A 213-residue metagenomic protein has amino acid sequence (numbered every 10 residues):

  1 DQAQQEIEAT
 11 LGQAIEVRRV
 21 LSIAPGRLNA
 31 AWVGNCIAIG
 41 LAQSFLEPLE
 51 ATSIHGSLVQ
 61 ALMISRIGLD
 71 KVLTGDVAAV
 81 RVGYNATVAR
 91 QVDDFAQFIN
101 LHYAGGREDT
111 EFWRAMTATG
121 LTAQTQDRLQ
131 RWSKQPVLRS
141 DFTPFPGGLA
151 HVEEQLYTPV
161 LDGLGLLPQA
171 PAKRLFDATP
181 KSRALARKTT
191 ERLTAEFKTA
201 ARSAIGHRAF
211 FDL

Functional and structural regions predicted by a protein language model:
D1-N100: FAD/FMN-dependent oxidoreductases across multiple families
R66-L213: Long, low-complexity C-terminal extensions of enzymes
